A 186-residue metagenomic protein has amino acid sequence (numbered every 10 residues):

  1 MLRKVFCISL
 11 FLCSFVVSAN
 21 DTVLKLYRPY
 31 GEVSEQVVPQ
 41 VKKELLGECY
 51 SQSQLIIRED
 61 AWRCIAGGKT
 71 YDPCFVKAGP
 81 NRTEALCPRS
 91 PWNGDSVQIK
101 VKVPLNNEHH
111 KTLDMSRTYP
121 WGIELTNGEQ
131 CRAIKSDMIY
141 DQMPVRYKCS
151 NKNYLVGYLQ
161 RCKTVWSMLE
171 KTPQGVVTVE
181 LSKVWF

Functional and structural regions predicted by a protein language model:
L2, V16-V17, C149: Residue-level signal for functionally critical sites in structured catalytic/ligand-binding pockets
L2-I8: Sec-dependent signal peptide recognition, specifically the positively charged N-region followed immediately by
S9-A19: Hydrophobic h-region of N-terminal signal peptides that target proteins for export in Gram-negative bacteria
N20-F186: Mitochondrial intermembrane space
